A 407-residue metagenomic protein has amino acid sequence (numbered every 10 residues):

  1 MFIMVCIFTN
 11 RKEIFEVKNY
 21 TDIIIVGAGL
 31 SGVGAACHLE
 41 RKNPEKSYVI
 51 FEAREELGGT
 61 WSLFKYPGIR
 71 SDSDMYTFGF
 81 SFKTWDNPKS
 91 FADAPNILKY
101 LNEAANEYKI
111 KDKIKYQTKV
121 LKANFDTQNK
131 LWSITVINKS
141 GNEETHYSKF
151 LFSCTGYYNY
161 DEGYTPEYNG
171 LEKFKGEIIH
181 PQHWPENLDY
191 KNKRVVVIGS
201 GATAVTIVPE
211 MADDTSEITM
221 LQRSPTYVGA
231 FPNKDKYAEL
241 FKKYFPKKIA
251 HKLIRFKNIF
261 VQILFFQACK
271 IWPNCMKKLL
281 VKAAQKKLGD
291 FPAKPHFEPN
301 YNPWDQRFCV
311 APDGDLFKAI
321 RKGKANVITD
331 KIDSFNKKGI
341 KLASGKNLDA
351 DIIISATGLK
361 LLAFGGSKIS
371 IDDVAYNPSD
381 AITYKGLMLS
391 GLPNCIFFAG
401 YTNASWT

Functional and structural regions predicted by a protein language model:
F15, Y20, L30, G34-C37 (+6 more regions): Rossmann-like dinucleotide-binding core of oxidoreductases
T21, S140-F150, K191, A343-I352: Core beta-strand elements of the Rossmann-like FAD/NAD(P) dinucleotide-binding domain in flavoenzyme oxidoreductases
T21-I25, L30-I114, Q222-R223, K286-F291: Beta1-alpha1 glycine-rich phosphate/pyrophosphate-binding loop at the start of Rossmann-like nucleotide-binding domains
W85-E103, A268-M276, P303-D315: Short beta-strand to alpha-helix junction loop
S90-N159, S334: Feature captures the FAD/FMN-dependent oxidoreductase FAD-binding
K286-D349, I353: Alpha/beta-hydrolase fold catalytic core
A356-T407: Glycine/threonine-rich phosphate-binding loop and adjacent beta-strand/alpha-helix elements that clamp
